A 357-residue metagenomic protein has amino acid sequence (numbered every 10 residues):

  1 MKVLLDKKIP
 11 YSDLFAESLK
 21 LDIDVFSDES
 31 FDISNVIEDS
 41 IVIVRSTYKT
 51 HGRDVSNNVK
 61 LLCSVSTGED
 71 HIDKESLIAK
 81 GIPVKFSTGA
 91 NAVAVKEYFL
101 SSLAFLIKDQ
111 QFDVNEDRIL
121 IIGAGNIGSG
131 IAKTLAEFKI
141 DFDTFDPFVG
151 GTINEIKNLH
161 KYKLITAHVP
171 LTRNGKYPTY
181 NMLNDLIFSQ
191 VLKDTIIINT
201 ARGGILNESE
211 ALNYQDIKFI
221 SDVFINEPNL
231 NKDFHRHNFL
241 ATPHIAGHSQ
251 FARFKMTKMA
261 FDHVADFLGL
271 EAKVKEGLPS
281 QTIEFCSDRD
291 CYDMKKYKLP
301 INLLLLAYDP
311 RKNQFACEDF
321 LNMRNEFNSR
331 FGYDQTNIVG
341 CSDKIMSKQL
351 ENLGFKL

Functional and structural regions predicted by a protein language model:
M1-P83, N184-L186: An N-terminal-biased, well-structured beta-alpha scaffold segment characteristic of Rossmann-like dinucleotide-binding
K7, K96, N115-A136: Glycine-rich adenosine-cofactor-binding loop
T50-H51, V149-K232, E351-F355: Rossmann-like adenosine-cofactor binding region
K60-V114: Glycine/serine-rich phosphate-binding loop and adjoining beta1-alpha1 elements at the start of nucleotide-handling
I78-A90, I196, L212-I225, H235-G247: Rossmann-fold dehydrogenase core element
G89-A94, E227-L357: C-terminal helix-to-coil terminal segments
E137-N154: NAD(P)-binding Rossmann-fold cofactor-contacting core
